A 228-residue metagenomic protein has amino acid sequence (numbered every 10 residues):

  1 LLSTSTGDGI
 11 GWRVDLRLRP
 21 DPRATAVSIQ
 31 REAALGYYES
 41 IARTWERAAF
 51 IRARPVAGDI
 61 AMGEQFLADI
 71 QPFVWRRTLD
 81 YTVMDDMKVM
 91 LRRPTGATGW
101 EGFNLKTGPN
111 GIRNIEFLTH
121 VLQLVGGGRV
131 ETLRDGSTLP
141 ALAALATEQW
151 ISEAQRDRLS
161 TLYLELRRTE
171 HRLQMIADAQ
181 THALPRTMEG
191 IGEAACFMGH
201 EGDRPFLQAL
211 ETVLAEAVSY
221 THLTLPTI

Functional and structural regions predicted by a protein language model:
L1-L225: A nucleotide- and high-energy phosphate-metabolite-utilizing enzyme signature
